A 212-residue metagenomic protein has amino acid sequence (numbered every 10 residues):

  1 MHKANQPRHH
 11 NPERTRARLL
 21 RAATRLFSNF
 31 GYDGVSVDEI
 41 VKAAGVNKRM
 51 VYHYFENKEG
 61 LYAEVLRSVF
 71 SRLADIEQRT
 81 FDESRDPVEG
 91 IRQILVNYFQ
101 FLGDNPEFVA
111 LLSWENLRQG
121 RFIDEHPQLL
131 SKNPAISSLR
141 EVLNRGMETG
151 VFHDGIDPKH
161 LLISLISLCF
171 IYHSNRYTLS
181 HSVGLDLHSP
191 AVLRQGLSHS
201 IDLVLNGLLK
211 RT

Functional and structural regions predicted by a protein language model:
M1-K3, N97-Q100, D104, N133-T149 (+1 more regions): C-terminal peripheral helix-coil segments that are non-catalytic and often amphipathic
H2, V65-I94, I123-D124, L130 (+2 more regions): Amphipathic alpha-helical linker/stalk segments
T15-A23, I40, V65-V69, L73 (+1 more regions): Generic hydrophobic, amphipathic alpha-helix propensity
R18, L26-G60, E64-V65: Helix-turn-helix
L19-F27, Y98, V204: Short hydrophobic clusters on alpha-helical segments that form packing/core surfaces in small helical domains
N29-D33, S84, N105, T149: Short coil/turn segments at alpha/beta junctions that flank glycine-rich nucleotide-binding fingerprints
R79-A110, S131, P158-L162, R194-L197: Hydrophobic alpha-helical connector segments
D104-E125, R176-V183: Amphipathic alpha-helical segments used for helix-helix packing
